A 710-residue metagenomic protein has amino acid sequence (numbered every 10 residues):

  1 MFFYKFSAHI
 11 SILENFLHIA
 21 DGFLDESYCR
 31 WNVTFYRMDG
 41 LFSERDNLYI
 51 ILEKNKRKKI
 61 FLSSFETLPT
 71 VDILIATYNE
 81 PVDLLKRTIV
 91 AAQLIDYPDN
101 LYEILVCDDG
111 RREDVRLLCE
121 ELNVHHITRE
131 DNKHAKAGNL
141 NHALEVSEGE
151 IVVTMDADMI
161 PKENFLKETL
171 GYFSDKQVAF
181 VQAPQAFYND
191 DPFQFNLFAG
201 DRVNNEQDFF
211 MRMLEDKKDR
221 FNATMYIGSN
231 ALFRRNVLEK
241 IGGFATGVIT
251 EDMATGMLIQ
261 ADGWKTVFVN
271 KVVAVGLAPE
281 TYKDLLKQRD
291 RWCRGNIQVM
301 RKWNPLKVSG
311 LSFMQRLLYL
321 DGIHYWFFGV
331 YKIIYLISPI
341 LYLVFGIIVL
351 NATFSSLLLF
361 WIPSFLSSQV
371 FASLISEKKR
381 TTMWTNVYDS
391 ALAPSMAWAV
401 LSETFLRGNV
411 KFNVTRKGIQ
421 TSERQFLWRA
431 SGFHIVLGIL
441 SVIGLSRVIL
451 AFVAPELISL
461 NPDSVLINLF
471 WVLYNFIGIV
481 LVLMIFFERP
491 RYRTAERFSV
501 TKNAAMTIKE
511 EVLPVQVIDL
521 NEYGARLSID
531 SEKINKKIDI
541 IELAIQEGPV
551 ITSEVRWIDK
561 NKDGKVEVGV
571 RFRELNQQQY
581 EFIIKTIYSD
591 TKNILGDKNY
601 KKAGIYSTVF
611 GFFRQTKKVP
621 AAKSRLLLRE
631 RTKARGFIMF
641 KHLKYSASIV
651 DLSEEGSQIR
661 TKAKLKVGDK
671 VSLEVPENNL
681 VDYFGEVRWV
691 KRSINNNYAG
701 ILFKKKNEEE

Functional and structural regions predicted by a protein language model:
F2-K5, D25-V82: N-proximal low-complexity "stem/linker" segments adjacent to membrane-targeting elements
F2-K5, S11, L24, R30-N32 (+5 more regions): Membrane-embedded multi-pass helical conduit in multi-pass membrane proteins, especially envelope-biosynthetic
T70-D72, E103, A254: Cell-envelope/extracellular polymer assembly enzymes that use nucleotide-activated donors
V90-L101: Short, acidic, metal-binding catalytic loop of nucleotide-sugar glycosyltransferases
D108-V115, D131-N132: A conserved acidic beta->alpha catalytic loop
I127-I151, E163-I249, Q260-A261, Y282-I323 (+1 more regions): Long helical/loop segments within the catalytic core of UDP-sugar-dependent glycosyltransferases, especially the large
D156-I160: The conserved acidic donor/metal-binding loop of glycosyltransferases
L469-L520, D530-E532, I584-L652, K705-E709: N-terminal helix initiation/capping motif
